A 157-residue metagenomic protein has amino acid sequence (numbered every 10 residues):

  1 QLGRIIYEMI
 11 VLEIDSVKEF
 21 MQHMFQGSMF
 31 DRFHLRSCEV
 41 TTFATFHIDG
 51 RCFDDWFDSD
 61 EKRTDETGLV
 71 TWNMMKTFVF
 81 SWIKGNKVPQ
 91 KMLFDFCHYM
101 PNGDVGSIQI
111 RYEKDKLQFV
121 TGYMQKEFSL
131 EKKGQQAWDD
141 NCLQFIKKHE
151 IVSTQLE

Functional and structural regions predicted by a protein language model:
Q1-L12, K147-E157: Short amphipathic alpha-helical segments
L2-W72: Charge-rich, low-complexity N-terminal segments
M21, L35, F94-F96, I110 (+1 more regions): Generic structural hydrophobic/aromatic packing signal, biased to beta-strands
H34, V40, F53, P101-G103 (+2 more regions): Generic "edge-of-domain/loop-turn" microfeature
K62-K116: Surface-exposed, low-hydrophobicity interaction/linker segments
T121-E157: Mixed-charge, glycine-accented linear interaction segment located at domain edges/termini
